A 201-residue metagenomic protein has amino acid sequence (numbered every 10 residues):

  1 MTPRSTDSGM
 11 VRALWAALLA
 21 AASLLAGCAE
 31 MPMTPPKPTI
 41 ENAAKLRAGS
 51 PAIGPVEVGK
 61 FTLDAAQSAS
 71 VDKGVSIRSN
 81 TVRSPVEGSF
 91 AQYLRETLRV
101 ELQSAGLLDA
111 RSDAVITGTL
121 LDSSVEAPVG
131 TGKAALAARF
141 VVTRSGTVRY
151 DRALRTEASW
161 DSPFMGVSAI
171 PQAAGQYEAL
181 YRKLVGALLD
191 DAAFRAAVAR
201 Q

Functional and structural regions predicted by a protein language model:
M1-C28: Sec-dependent bacterial lipoprotein signal peptides
M1-T6, R111-D113, T117-L120, R195-Q201: Extended alpha-helical regions
C28-Q92, A193-Q201: A structural "domain/chain start" motif
A29-E41, S104-P171, G175: Surface-exposed short loop/turn segments
D72-E87, T147-D190, V198: Short secondary-structure boundary motifs at beta->alpha junctions and helix caps
S79-L107, G118: Mid-chain, structured segments of secreted extracytoplasmic proteins
R99-L107, V125, V185-F194: Sec-exported extracytoplasmic/periplasmic mature domains
